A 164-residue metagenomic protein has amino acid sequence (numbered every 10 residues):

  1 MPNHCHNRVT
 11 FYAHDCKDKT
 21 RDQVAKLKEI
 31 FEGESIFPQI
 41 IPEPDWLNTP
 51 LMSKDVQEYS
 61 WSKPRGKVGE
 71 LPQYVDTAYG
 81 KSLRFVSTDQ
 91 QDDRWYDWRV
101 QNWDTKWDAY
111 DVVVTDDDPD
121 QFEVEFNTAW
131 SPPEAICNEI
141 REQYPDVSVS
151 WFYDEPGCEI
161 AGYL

Functional and structural regions predicted by a protein language model:
M1-L164: Long, contiguous binding/interaction regions
